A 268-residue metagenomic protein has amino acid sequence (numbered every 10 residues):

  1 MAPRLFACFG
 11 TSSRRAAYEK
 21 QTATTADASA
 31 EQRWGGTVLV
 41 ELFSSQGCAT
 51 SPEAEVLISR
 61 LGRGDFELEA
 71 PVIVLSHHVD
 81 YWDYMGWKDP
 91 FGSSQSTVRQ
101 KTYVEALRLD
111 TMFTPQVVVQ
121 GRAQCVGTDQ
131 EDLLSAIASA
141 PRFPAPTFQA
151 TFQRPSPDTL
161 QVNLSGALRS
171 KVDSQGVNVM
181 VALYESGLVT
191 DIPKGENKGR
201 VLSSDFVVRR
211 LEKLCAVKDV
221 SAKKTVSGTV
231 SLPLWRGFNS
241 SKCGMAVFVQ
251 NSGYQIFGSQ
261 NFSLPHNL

Functional and structural regions predicted by a protein language model:
M1-F113: Active-site-proximal cofactor/substrate-binding loop regions of enzyme domains
K88-Q116, Q120-L268: Short, conserved sequence motifs used for protein processing/export or organelle targeting and for catalysis
